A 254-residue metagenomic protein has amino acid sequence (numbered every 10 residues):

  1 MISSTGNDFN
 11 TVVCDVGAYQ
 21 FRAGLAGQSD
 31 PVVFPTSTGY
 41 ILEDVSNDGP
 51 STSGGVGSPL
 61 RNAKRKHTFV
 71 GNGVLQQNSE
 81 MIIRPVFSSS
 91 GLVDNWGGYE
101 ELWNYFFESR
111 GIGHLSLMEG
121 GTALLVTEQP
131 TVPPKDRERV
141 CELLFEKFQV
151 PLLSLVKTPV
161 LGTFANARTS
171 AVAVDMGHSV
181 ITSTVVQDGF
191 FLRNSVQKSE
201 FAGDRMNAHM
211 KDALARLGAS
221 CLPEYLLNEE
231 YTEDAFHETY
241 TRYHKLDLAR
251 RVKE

Functional and structural regions predicted by a protein language model:
I2, D8, E108, L144 (+1 more regions): PAZ/PAZ-like end-binding module
I2-Y40, F164-F191, M210: Gly/Thr-rich phosphate-binding beta-strand-loop-beta motif of the actin/hexokinase/Hsp70
N7-N10, F107-I112, R139-C141, T158-L161 (+2 more regions): Eukaryotic intrinsically disordered and solvent-exposed regulatory patches
N10-C141, L152, R193-N194, G218: Conserved phosphate-binding loops in N-terminal lobes of ATP-dependent enzymes of the actin/Hsp70/sugar-kinase
G24, L102-S109, A123, L143 (+5 more regions): Alpha-helical recognition domains of nuclear gene-regulatory proteins
G97, P134-E138, G177, E200-D204 (+2 more regions): Short, amphipathic alpha-helical segments
L124-L125, Q129-V132, V140-V174, V180 (+1 more regions): Charged, surface-exposed interaction regions in soluble eukaryotic proteins
Q187-E254: Phosphate-binding glycine-rich/basic clefts of nucleotide- and phosphate-handling proteins, predominantly
